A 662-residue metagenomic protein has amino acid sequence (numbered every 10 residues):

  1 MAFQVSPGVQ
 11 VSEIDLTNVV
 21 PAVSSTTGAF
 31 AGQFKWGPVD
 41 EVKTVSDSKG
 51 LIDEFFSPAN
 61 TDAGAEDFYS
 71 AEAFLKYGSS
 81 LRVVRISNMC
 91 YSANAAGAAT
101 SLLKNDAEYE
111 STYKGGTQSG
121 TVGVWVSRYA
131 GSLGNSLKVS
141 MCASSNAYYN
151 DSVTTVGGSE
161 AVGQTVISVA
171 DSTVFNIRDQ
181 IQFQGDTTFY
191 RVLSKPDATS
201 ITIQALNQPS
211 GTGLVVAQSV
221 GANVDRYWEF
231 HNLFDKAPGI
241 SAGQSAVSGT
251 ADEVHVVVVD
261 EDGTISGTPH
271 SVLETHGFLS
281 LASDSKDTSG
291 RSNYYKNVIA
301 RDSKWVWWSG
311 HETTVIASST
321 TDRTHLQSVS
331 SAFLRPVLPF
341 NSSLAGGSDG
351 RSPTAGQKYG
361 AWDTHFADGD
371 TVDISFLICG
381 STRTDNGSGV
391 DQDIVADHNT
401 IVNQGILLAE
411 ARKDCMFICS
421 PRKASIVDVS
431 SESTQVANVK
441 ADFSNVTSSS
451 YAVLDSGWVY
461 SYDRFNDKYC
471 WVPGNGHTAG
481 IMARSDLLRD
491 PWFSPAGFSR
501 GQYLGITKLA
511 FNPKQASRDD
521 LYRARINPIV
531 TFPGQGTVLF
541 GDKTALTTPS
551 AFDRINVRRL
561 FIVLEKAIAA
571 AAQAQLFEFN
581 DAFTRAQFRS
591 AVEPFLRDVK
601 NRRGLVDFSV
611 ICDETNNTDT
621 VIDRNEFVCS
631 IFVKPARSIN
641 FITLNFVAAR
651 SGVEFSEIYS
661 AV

Functional and structural regions predicted by a protein language model:
M1-L102, E108, T112, G123 (+6 more regions): Structured, hydrophobic secondary-structure cores that serve as assembly/anchoring elements
P7, E13, S48, A59 (+5 more regions): Charged, amphipathic alpha-helical segments
V45, Y190, T275-F278: Conserved aromatic
Y113-V126, S132-N223: Autoprocessing Asn-cyclization modules and mimics
N135-K138, D151, G267-P269, I642-N645: Short, charged, solvent-exposed linker or helix-capping segments at domain edges/interfaces that act as flexible hinges
A147-N150, F230, L281-S285, R650-V662: Short, cationic low-complexity segments
P238-A282, T288: Extreme N-terminal leader/targeting regions
P269-E312: E2/UBC-UEV (E2-variant) core
